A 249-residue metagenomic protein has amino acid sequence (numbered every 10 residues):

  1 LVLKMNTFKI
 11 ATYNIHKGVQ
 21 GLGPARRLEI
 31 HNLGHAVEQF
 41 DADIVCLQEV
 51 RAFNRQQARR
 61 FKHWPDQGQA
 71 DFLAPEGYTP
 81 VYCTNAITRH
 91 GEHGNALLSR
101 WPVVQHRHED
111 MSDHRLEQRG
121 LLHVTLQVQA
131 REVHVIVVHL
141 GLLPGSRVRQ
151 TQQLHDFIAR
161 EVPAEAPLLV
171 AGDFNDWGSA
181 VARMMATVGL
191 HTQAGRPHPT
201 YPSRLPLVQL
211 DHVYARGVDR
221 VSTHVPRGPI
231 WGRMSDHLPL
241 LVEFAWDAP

Functional and structural regions predicted by a protein language model:
L1-E76, I87-E92, Q152-D156, W246-P249: N-terminal, active-site-proximal structural segment of metallo-dependent hydrolase catalytic domains
L3-I10, H93-N95, S99-Q105, E117-V137 (+1 more regions): Beta-strand-turn-beta hairpins that frame and shape the catalytic cleft of phosphate-ester-processing enzymes
F8, D43-I44, V133, P167-L169 (+1 more regions): Short, Asp-centered acidic motifs that coordinate Mg2+ and/or phosphate in catalytic or ligand-binding sites
N14-I15, V50, V138-L140, P167 (+2 more regions): Active-site metal-binding loops of divalent metal-dependent hydrolases
K17-Q20, A52-R55, T88-G91, L143-G145 (+3 more regions): Active-site environment of divalent metal-dependent phosphoester hydrolases
V45-Q48, V81-T84, L169-D173, Q193-A194: Active-site neighborhood of phospho(di)ester-bond hydrolases with catalytic His/Asp-centered motifs
Y78-M111: Catalytic-core segment of enzymes that process non-peptidic bonds
H108, T125, D156-L169, F174-P249: Metal-dependent phosphoester-hydrolase catalytic domains
